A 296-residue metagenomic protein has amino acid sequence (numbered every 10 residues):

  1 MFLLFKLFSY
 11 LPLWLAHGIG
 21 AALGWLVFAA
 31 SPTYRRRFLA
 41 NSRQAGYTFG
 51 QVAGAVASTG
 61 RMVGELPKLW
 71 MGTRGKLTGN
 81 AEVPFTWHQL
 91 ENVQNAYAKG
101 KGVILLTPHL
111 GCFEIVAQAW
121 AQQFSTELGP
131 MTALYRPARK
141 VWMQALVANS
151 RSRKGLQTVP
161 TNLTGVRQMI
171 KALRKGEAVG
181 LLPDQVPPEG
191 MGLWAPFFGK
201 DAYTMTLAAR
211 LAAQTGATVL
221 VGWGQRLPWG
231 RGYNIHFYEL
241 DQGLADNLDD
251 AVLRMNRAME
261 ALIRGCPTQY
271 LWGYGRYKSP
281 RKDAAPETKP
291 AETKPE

Functional and structural regions predicted by a protein language model:
M1-T107, C112, L146, R153: Membrane-anchoring hydrophobic helices of lipid-metabolizing enzymes
F2-L7, E82, M131-Y135, A172-K175 (+1 more regions): Short acidic/polar alpha-helix capping motifs at helix-coil junctions
L3, F38, V116, L146-V147 (+3 more regions): Hydrophobic alpha-helical segments typical of transmembrane helices and their membrane-interface/capping positions
V27, A81, Y135-R136, T158 (+2 more regions): A generic structural signal for short
A30, A45-V56, Q122, L163-E296: Non-catalytic C-terminal accessory region of glycerolipid acyltransferases and related lyso-lipid remodeling enzymes
V83-T86, K140, V159-L163, D201-A202 (+1 more regions): A conditional alpha-helix N-cap/helix-loop micro-motif detector
K99-L163, E189-P196: Catalytic core of membrane glycerolipid acyltransferases/transacylases, capturing the structured, soluble-facing
